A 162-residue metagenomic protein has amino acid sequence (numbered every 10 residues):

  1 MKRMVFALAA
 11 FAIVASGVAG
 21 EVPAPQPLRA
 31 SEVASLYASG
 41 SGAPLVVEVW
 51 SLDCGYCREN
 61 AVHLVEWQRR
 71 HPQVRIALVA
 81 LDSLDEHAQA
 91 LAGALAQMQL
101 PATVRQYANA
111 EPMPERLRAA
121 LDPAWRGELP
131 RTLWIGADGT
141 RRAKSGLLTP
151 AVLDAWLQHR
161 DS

Functional and structural regions predicted by a protein language model:
V5-A15: Bacterial N-terminal signal peptides
G17-P27, G93-A96: N-proximal helix/coil linker or "cap" segments that precede and/or mark the start of modular domains
P23-L45, R69: A short beta-strand-turn-helix
A43-L45, W50-D53: Short pre-active-site segment immediately N-terminal to redox-active cysteine/selenocysteine motifs in thiol-based
S51-G55, L81-E86, E111-P114, G139-R141 (+1 more regions): Solvent-exposed loop/turn segments at secondary-structure junctions within structured extracellular/periplasmic domains
E59-Q99, M113-L117: Structural microenvironment flanking redox-active thiols in thiol-disulfide oxidoreductases
L95-E128: Short, internal strand/loop/helix patches that form the active-site neighborhood or redox-interaction surface
L129-S162: Thiol-/selenol-based redox modules, centered on thioredoxin-like and closely related oxidoreductase domains
